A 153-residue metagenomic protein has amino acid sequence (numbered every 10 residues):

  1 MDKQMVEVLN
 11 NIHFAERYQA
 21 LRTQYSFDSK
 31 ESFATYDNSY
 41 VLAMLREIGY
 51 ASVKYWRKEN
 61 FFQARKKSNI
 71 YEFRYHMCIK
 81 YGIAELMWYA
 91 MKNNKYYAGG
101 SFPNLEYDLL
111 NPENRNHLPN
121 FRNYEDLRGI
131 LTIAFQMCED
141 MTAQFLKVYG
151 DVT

Functional and structural regions predicted by a protein language model:
M1-Y40, W56-R57, F62-H76, Y81-T153: Intrinsically disordered, low-complexity regulatory regions enriched in serine/threonine/proline and acidic residues
A43: Surface-exposed charge patches
R46-K58: Short secondary-structure junctions
